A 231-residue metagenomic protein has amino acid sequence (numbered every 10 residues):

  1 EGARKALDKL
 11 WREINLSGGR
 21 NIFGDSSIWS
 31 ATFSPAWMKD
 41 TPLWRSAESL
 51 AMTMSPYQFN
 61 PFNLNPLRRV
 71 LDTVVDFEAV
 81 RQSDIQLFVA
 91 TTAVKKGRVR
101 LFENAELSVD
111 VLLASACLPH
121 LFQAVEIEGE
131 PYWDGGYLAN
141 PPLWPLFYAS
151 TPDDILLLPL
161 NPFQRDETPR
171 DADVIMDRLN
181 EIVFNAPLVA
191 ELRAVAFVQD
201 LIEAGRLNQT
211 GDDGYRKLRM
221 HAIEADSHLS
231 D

Functional and structural regions predicted by a protein language model:
G2-V70, V94, E103-L107, E130 (+1 more regions): Non-catalytic peripheral regions of patatin-like phospholipases
R68-F77, V109, L113-A124, G135-L143: Active-site glycine-rich loop that binds ribose-phosphate moieties when present
F77-V80, Y148: Secondary-structure boundary motif
S83-I85: Short, basic and Ser/Thr-rich N-terminal targeting/leader segments
V89, L112-A116, L179: Short alpha-helical scaffolding segments that buttress acidic/His motifs in well-ordered protein cores
A90, R98-F102: Alpha-helical segment proximal to the catalytic Tyr-Lys
F122-I127, G211: Short acidic-hydrophobic surface loop/beta-edge motif
